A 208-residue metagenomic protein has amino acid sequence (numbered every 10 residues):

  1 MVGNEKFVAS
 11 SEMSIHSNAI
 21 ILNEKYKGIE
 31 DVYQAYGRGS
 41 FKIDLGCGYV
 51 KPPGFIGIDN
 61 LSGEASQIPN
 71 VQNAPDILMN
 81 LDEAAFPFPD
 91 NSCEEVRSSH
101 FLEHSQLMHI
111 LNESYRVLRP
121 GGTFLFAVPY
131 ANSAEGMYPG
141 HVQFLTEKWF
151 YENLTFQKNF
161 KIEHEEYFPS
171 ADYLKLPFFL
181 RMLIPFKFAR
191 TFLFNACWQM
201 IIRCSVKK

Functional and structural regions predicted by a protein language model:
M1, V50, T155: Residue-level marker of positions within ordered structural domains that often coincide with functionally constrained
V2-A35: Class I SAM-dependent methyltransferase Rossmann-like catalytic core, especially the SAM/SAH-binding loop
S11-I15, Y115, V206: Compositionally biased regions
I20-N23, Y33-R38, A74, H104 (+2 more regions): A short linear-motif detector with a strong N-terminal bias
L22-I29, K42, Q143-E147, C197: A structural signal for well-ordered alpha-helical scaffolds and beta->alpha junctions
Q34-A35, G48, F192-N195: A general structural signal for short secondary-structure junctions and capping/turn motifs
Y36, S40-N132, C204: Conserved SAM-binding loop
Q106-E113, T123-K208: S-adenosyl-L-methionine-dependent methyltransferase catalytic module, highlighting the catalytic core
